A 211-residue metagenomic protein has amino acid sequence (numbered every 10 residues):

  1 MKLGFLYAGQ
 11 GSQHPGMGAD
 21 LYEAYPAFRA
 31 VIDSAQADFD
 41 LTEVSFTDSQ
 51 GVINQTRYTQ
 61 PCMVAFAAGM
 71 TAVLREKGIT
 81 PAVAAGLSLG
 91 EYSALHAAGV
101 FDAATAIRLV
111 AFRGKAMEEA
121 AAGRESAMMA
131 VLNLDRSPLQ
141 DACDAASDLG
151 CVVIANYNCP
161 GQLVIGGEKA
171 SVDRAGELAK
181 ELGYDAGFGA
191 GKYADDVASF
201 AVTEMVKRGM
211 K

Functional and structural regions predicted by a protein language model:
M1-A85, L134, I165, A201-M210: Helix-rich "cap/lid" substructures immediately adjacent to catalytic or cofactor-binding pockets
Q10-S12, Q36-F39, A98-K211: Alpha/beta catalytic cores of group-transfer enzymes, especially the acyltransferase/condensing modules of polyketide
M17, T56, L95, M128 (+1 more regions): Generic anion/oxyanion-binding catalytic loop in active/binding sites
M17-A19, A94, A98, A175: Ubiquitous "structural anchor" signal
T47-G51, A85-L89, G114, S126-A130: Short, glycine/charge-rich beta-strand/loop segments that flank catalytic centers and engage negatively charged groups
M63, M70, A94-H96, A116: Hydrophobic side chains within alpha-helical segments
L87-H96, V100-F101: Glycine-rich nucleophile elbow surrounding the catalytic serine of serine-hydrolase chemistry
